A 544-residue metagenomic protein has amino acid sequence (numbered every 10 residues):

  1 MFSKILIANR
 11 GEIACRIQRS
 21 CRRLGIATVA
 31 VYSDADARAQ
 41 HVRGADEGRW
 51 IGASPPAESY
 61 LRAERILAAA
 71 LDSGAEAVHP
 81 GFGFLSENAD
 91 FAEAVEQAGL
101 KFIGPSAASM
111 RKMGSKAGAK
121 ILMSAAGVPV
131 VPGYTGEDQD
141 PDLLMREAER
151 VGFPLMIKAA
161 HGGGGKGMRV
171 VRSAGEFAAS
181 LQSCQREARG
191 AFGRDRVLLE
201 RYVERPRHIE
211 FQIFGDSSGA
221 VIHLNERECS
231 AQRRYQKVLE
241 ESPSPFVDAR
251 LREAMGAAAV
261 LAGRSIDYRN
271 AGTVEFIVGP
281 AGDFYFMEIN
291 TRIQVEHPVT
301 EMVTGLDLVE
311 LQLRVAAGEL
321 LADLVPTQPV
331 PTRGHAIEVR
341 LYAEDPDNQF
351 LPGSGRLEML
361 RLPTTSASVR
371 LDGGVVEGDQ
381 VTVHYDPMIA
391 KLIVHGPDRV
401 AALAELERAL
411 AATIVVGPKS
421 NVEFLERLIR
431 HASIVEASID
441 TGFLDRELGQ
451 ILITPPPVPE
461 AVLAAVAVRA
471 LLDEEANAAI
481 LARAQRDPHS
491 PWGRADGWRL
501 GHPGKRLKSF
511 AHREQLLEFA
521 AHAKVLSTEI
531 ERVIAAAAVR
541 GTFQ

Functional and structural regions predicted by a protein language model:
M1-V274, V278-H297: N-terminal beta-alpha lobe that positions the nucleotide/phosphoryl donor in ATP/NTP-coupled carboxylate activation
A259, P298-F543: Catalytic cores of soluble metabolic enzymes centered on carboxylation/carboxyl-transfer
